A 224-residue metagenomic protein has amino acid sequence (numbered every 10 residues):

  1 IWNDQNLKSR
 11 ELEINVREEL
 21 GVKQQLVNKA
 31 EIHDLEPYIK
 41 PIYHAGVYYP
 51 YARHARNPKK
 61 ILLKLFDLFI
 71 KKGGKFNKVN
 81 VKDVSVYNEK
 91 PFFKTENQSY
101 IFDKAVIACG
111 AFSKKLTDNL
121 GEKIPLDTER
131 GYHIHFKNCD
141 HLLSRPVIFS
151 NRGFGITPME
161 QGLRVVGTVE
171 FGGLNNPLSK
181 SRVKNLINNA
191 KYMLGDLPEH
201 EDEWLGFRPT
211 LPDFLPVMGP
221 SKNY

Functional and structural regions predicted by a protein language model:
I1, V16-K29, I124-L126: A short alpha-helix-loop-beta-strand transition element characteristic of N-terminal alpha/beta dinucleotide-binding
N6, D83, F112-K114, F171: Glycine-rich nucleotide phosphate-binding loop and flanking beta-alpha elements of Rossmann-like dinucleotide-binding
K8-E18, I32, I39-K104: Helical element adjacent to the flavin cofactor pocket in flavoenzyme catalytic cores
Q24, S150-N151, N175, K191-Y224: C-terminal catalytic lobe of FAD-dependent flavoproteins
E31, L142-R164: Conserved FAD-binding catalytic core of PHBH/FMO-like flavoproteins
V84, F154-T157, M218: A structural signal for short hydrophobic beta-strand segments in well-ordered beta-sheet cores
F93-S144, D196: Central helical "cap/lid" subdomain
M159-L194: Conserved FAD/dinucleotide-binding core of flavoprotein oxidoreductases
